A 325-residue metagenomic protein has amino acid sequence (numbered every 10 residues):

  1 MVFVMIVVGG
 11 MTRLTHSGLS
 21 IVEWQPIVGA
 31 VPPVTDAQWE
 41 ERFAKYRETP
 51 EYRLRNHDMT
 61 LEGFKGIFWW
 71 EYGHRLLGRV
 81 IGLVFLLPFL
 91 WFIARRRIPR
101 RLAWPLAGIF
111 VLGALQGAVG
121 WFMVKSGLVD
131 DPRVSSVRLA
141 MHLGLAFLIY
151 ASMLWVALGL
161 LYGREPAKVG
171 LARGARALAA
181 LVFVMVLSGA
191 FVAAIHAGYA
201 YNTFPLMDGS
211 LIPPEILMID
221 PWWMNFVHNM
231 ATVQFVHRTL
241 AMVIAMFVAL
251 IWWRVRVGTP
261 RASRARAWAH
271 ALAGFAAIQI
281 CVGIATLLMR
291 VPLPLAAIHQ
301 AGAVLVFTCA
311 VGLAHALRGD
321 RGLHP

Functional and structural regions predicted by a protein language model:
M1-P325: Polytopic transmembrane helical bundles with strong interfacial aromatic enrichment
